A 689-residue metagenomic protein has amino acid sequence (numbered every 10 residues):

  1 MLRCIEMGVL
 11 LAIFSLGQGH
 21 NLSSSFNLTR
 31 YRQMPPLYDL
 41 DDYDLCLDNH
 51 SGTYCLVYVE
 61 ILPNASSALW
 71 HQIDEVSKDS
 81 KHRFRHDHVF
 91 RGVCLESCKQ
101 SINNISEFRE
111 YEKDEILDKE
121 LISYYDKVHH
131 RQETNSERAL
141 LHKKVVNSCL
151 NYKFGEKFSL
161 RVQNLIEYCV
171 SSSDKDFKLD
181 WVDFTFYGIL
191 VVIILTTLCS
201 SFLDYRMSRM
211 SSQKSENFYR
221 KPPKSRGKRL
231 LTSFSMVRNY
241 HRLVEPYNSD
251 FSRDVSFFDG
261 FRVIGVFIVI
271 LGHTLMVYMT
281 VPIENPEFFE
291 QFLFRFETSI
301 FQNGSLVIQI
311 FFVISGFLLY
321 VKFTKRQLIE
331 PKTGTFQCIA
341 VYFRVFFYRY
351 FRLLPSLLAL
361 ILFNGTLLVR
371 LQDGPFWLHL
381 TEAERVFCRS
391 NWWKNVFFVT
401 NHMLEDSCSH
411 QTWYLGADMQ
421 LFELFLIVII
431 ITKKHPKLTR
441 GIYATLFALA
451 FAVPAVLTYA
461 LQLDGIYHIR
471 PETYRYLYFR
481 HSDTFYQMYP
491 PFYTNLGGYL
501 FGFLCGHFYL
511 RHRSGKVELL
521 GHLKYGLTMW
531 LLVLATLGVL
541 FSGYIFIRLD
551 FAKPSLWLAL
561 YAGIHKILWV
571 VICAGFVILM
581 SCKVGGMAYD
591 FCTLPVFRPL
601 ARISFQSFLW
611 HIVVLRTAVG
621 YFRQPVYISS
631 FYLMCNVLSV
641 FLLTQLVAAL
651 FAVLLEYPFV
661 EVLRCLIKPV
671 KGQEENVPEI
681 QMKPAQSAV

Functional and structural regions predicted by a protein language model:
M1-G260, G265, G272-I308, F312 (+11 more regions): Exoplasmic/lumenal regions adjacent to the first transmembrane segment of eukaryotic integral membrane proteins across
D176-L190, R253-D259, F296-I308, F347-F351 (+7 more regions): Interfacial loop-to-helix transition and helix-capping segments at the boundaries of transmembrane helices
F186-T196, F258-G265, F301, S305-I308 (+10 more regions): Transmembrane alpha-helical segments and their boundary/interface "anchor" motifs in multi-pass integral membrane
V192-I193, P491-C505, Y525-Y657, E675-I680 (+1 more regions): Alpha-helical transmembrane segments of multi-pass integral membrane proteins
T197-S215, L318-Q327, Y459-L463, G506-K516 (+3 more regions): Transmembrane-helix exit/juxtamembrane "anchor" motif
R253-Q291, I300-Y320, R352-R370, F397-T400 (+7 more regions): Kinked, hydrophobic transmembrane alpha-helices enriched for aromatic residues and small/kink-inducing positions
L360, N364, R440-L457, M529-F541 (+1 more regions): Small-polar-interrupted transmembrane alpha-helices in polytopic inner-membrane proteins
E423-A448, F508-Y525: Solvent-exposed interhelical
